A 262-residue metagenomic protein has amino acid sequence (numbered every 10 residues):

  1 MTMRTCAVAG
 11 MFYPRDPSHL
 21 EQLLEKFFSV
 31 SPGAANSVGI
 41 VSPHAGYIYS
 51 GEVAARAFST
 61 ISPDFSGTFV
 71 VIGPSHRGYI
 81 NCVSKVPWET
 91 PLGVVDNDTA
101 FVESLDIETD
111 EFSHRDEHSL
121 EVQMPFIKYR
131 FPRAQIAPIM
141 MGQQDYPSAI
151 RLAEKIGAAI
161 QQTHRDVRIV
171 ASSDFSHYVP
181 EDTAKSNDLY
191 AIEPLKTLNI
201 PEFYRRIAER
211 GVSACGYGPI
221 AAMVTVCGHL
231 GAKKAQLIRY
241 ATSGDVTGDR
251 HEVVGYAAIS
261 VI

Functional and structural regions predicted by a protein language model:
T2-K234, I238-R250: Active-site histidine-anchored catalytic micro-motif
V246-R250, Y256-I262: Terminal, contiguous helix-loop blocks that mediate binding/assembly
